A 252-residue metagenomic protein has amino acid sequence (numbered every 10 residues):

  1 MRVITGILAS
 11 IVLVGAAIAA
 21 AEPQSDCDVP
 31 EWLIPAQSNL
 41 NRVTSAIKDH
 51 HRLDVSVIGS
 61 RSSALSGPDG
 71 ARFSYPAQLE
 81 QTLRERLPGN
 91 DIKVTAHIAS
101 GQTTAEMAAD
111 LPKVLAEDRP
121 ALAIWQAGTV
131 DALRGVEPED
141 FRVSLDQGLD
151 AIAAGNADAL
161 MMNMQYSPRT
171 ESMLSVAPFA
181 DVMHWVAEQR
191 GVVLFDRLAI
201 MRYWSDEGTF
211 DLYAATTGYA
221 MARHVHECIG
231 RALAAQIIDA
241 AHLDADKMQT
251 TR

Functional and structural regions predicted by a protein language model:
R2-A9: Sec-dependent signal peptide recognition, specifically the positively charged N-region followed immediately by
V14-A20: N-terminal signal peptide c-region/cleavage motif recognized by signal peptidases
Q24-A96, P112-R119: Serine-esterase "nucleophile elbow" of acetyl-processing enzymes
D54-S56, N90-D118, V130-M161: Internal alpha/beta domain cores that form substrate/cofactor-binding pockets in large enzymes and binding proteins
R61-A64, A99-A105, G128-R134, Q165-R169 (+1 more regions): Solvent-exposed loop/turn segments at secondary-structure junctions within structured extracellular/periplasmic domains
S66-A71, G135-E139, E171-S175: Short, solvent-exposed loop/turn segments at secondary-structure boundaries
Q126-T129, G148-A180: Active-site segments of SGNH/GDSL-like serine hydrolases that catalyze O-acetyl group transfer/hydrolysis on lipids
S167-R252: Catalytic His-Asp segment of secreted/periplasmic serine-dependent ester chemistry enzymes
